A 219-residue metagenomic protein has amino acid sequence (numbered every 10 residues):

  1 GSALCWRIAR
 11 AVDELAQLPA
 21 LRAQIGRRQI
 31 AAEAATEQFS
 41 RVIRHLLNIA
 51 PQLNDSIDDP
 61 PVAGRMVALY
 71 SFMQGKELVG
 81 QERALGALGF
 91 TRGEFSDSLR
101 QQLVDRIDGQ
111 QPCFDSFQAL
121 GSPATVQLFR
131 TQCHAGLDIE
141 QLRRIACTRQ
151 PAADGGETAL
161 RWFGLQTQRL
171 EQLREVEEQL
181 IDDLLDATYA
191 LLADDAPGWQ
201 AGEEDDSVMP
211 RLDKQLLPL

Functional and structural regions predicted by a protein language model:
G1-L219: Hydrophobic alpha-helical segments
